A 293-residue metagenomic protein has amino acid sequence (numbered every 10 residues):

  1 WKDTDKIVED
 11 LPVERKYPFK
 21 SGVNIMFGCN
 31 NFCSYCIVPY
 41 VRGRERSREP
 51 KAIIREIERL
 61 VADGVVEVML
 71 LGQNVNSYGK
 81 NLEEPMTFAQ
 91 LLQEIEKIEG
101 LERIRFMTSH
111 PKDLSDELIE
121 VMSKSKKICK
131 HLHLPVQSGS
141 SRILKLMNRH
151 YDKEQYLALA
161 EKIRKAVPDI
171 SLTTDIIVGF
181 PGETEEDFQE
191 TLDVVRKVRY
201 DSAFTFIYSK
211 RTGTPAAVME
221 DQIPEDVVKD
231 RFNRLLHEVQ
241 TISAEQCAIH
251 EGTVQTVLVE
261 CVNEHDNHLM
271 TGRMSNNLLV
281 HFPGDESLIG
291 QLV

Functional and structural regions predicted by a protein language model:
W1-Y78, E117, L132, E154-E161 (+6 more regions): Proteins enriched for Cys/Gly/acidic motifs involved in redox and nucleic-acid/cofactor modification
V13-R15, E120-K124, V136, C247-I249 (+2 more regions): Replace "in large, NTP-powered and nucleic-acid-processing enzymes" with "in large, NTP-powered factors and other
K16-F19, C29-N31, I128, S138 (+4 more regions): Short flexible coil/turn linkers enriched for glycine and charged/polar residues that connect secondary-structure
C33, I53, L70, F106 (+6 more regions): Conserved, mostly hydrophobic/aromatic
A62-E185: Conserved SAM/AdoMet-binding glycine-rich loop
G79-G100, M147-H150, K210-T241: Radical SAM enzyme [4Fe-4S]-AdoMet core and its adjacent flexible, acidic and glycine-rich loops/tails across
E183, R199-Y200: Contiguous mid-protein beta-loop-alpha structural module that forms a pocket-lining wall or clamp of enzyme active
V218-V293: Terminal RNA-binding accessory module
